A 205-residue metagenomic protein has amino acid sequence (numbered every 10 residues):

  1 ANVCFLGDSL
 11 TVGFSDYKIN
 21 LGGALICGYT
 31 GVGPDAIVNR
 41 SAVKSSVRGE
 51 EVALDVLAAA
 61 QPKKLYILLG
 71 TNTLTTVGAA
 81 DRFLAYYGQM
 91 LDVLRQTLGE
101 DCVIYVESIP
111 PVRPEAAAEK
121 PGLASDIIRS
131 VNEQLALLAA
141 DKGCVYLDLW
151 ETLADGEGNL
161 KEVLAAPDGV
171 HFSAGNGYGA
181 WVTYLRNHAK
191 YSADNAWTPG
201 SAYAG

Functional and structural regions predicted by a protein language model:
A1-L6, T11, S15-D16, Y191-G205: N-terminal secretory targeting modules
N2-A85: Conserved SGNH/GDSL esterase-like catalytic core that processes O-acyl groups on lipids and polysaccharides
L25, V103, G143-V145: Conserved beta-strand segments of alpha/beta enzyme cores
C27-Y29, E51-Q61, N72-L74, V93 (+6 more regions): Extracellular glycan-modifying ectodomains
K64, D101-V103: Residues at the starts of beta-strands that form the adenosine-phosphate
L68, E107-S108: Alpha/beta-hydrolase-fold catalytic nucleophile elbow
A80-M90, I128-R129: Charged helix-capping and loop-helix junction motifs
P111-G205: Catalytic His-Asp segment of secreted/periplasmic serine-dependent ester chemistry enzymes
